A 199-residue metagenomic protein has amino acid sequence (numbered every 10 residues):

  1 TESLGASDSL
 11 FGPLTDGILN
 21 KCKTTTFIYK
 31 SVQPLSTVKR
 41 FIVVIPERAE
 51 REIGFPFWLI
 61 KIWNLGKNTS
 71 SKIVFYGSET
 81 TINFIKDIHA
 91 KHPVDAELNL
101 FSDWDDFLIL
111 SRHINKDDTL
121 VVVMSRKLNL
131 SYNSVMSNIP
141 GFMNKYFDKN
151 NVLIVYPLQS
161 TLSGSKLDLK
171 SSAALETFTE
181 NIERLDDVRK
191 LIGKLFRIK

Functional and structural regions predicted by a protein language model:
T1-L108, N115-K199: Intrinsically disordered or low-complexity boundary/linker segments at protein termini and domain junctions
